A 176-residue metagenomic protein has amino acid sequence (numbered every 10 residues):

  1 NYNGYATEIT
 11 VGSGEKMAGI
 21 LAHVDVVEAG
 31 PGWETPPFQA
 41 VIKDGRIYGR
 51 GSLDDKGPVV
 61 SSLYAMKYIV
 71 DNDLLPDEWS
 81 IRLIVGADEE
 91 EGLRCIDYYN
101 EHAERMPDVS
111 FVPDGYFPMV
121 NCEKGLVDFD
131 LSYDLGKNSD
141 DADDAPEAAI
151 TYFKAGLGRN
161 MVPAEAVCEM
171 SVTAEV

Functional and structural regions predicted by a protein language model:
N1-R50, D71-W79: Acidic/His- and Gly-rich active-site-bordering loop/insert found across diverse amide/peptide-bond hydrolases
Y2-N3, A22-V24, D44, S52 (+4 more regions): Fold-independent oxyanion-binding glycine-rich loops and adjacent beta-strand/coil segments at enzyme active sites
T10, G86, S171-T173: Short hydrophobic/aromatic beta-strand micro-patches that form the beta-sheet surface supporting nucleotide- or nucleic
T10-G12, Y99, V120-E123, N160-V162: Short glycine-biased active-site loop of nucleotidyltransferases that positions the nucleotide triphosphate and helps
G12-K16, E104-M106, T173-E175: Short glycine/proline-enriched coil/turn segments at helix->beta-strand junctions
D55-G136: Acidic/histidine-rich catalytic neighborhood of metal-dependent amide-processing enzymes
C122-K124, D128-V176: Acidic-enriched catalytic cores of C-N bond-cleaving enzymes acting on peptides and small amides
